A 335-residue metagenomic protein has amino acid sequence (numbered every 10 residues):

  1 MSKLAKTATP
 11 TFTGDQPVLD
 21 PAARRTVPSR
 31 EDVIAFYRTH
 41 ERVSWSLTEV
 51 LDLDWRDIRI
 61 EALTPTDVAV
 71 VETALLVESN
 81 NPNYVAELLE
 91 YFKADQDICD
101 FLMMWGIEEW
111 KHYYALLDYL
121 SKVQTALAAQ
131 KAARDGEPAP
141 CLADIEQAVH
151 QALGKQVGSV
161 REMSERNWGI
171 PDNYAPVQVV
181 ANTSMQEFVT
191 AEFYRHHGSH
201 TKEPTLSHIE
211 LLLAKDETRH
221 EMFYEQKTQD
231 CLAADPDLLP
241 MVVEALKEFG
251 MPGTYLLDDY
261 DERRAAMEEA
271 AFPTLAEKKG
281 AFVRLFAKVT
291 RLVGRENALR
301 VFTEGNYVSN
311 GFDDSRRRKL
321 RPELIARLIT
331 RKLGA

Functional and structural regions predicted by a protein language model:
S2-A335: Non-heme di-metal
